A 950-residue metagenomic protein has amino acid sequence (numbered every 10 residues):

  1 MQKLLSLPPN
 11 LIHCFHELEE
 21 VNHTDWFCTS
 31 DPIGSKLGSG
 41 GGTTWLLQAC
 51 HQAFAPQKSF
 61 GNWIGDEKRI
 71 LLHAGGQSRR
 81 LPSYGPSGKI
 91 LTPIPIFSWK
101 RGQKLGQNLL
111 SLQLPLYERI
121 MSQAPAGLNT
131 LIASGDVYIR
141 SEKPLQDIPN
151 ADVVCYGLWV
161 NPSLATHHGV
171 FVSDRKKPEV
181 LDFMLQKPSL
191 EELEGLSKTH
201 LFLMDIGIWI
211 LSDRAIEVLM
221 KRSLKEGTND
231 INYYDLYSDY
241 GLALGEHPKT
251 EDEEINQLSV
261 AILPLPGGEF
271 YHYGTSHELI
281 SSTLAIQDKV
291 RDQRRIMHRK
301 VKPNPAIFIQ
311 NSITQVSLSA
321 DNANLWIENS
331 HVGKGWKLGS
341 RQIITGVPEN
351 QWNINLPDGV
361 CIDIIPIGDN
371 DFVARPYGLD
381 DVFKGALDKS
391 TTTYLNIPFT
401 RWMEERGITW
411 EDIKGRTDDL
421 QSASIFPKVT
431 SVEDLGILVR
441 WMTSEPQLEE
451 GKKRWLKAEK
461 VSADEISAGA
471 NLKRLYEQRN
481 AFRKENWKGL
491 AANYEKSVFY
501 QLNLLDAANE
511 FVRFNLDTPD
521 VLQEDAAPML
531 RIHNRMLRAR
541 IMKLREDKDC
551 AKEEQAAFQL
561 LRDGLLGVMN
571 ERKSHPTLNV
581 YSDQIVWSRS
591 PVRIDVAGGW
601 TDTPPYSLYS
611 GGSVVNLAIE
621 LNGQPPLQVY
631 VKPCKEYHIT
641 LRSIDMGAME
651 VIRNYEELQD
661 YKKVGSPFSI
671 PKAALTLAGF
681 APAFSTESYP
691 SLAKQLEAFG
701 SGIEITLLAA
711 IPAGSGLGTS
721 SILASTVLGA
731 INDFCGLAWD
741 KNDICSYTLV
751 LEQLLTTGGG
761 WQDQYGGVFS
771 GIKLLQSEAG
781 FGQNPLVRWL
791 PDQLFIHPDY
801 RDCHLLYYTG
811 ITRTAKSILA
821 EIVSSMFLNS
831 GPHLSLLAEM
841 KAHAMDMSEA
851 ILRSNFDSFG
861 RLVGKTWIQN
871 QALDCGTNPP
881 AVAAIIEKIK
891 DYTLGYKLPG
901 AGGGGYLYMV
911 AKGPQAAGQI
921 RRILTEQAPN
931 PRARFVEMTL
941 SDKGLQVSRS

Functional and structural regions predicted by a protein language model:
M1-N129, A133, Y138-Q146, T400-M403 (+1 more regions): N-terminal glycine-rich phosphate-binding loop and ensuing alpha1 helix
Q2-L7, C28, S35-S59, V137-Y138 (+6 more regions): Left-handed beta-helix
L46, Q113, A556-G564, A674 (+1 more regions): Stable alpha-helical structural segments in soluble proteins, enriched in small hydrophobic residues
I64-D66, G85-P86, T92-T228: Conserved core of the sugar-phosphate nucleotidyltransferase
L71-A74, L131-S134, Y156-W159, S212 (+7 more regions): Short beta-strand segments
R80-P82, R140-E142, L164-T166, E192-E194 (+10 more regions): Short helix/loop capping segments that flank catalytic or ligand/cofactor-binding pockets
S87, L91-T92, S715-L737: DPxDG-like acidic metal-binding loop motif
S444-E697, S746-T757, Q764-L898, Y908-S950: C-terminal nucleotide
